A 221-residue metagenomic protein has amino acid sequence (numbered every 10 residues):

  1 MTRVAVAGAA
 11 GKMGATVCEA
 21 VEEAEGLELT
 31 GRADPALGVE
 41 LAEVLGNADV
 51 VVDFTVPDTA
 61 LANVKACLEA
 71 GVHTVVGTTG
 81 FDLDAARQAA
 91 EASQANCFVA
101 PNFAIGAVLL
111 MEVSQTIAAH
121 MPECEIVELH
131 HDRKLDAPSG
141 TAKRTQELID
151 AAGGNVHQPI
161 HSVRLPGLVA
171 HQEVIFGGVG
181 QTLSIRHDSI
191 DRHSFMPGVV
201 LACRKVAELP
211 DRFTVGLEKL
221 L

Functional and structural regions predicted by a protein language model:
R3-A7, K12-L45, D58, M121-L221: C-terminal substrate-binding/catalytic lobe of Rossmann-fold NAD(P)-dependent oxidoreductases
L29, T74, N96-C97: Hydrophobic beta-strand scaffold residues
A48: An anion/phosphate-binding loop that grips the pyrophosphate of nucleotide cofactors and donors
V51-V52, V75: N-terminal Rossmann-like NAD(P) cofactor-binding module of classical short-chain dehydrogenase/reductase
T55-V56, T79: Short glycine-/small-residue-rich Rossmann-like dinucleotide-binding loops
A66-L83: ADP-ribose/adenylate-binding Rossmann-like module
T78-C97, A104-I105, V113-T116: Rossmann-fold NAD(P)-binding glycine/threonine-rich loop
L109-M121, A137: Rossmann-like NAD(P)H-binding beta-loop-alpha module
